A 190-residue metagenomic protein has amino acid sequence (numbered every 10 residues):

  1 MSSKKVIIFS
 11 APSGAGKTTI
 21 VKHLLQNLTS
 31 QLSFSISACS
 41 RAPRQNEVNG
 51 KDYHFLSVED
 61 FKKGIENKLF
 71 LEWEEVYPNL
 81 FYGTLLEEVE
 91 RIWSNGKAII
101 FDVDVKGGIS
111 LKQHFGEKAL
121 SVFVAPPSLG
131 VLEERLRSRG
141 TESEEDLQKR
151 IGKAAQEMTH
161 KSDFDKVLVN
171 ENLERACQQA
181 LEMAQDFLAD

Functional and structural regions predicted by a protein language model:
M1-V6: Extreme N-terminal, non-catalytic leader segments that precede Walker-type/kinase nucleotide-binding cores
F9: Hydrophobic anchor at the beta1->P-loop junction of P-loop NTPases
S13-G14: Walker A (P-loop) phosphate-binding loop of P-loop NTPases
T18: Walker A/P-loop
Q26-F34: Post-Walker A helix-loop "phosphate-sensing" segment adjacent to the P-loop in P-loop NTPases
C39-I99, K106-I109: ATP-dependent small-molecule kinase phosphotransfer cores that center on conserved nucleotide phosphate-binding segments
I99-D104, H114-S138: Conserved phosphate-donor/acceptor-positioning beta-strand/loop module used by diverse small-molecule
S138-E142, Q156-D190: NTP-dependent small-molecule kinase module
